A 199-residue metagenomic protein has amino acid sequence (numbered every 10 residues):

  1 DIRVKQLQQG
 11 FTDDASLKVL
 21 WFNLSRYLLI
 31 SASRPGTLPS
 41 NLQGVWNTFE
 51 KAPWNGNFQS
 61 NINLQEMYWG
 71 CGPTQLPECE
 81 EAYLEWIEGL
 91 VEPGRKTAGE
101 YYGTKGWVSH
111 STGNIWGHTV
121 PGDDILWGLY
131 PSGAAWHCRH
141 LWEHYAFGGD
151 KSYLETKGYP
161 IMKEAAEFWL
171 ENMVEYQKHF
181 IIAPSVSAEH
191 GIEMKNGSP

Functional and structural regions predicted by a protein language model:
D1-F58, L76-E81, I87-T97: Acidic/polar, glycine-enriched structural segments that form the non-catalytic walls/loops of the carbohydrate-binding
R3-T12, W69, Q75-A146: Active-site lining segments of carbohydrate-active enzymes
L17, G56-E78, L90, I192-P199: Extended ligand-binding clefts on enzyme/binding-domain cores
K18-A32, A134-W142, Y159-W169: Extended, hydrophobic/aromatic-rich amphipathic alpha-helical segments that build helical scaffolds
K18-W21, S60-N63, L76, E80 (+2 more regions): Active-site-proximal structural scaffolding
N23-L24, T74, D124, Y176: Short, well-ordered loop/turn elements at secondary-structure boundaries
R26-S33, G72, E88, E92 (+2 more regions): Sec-exported extracytoplasmic/periplasmic mature domains
N41-N57, T104-E155, L170-P199: The feature captures the catalytic groove of carbohydrate-active enzymes
